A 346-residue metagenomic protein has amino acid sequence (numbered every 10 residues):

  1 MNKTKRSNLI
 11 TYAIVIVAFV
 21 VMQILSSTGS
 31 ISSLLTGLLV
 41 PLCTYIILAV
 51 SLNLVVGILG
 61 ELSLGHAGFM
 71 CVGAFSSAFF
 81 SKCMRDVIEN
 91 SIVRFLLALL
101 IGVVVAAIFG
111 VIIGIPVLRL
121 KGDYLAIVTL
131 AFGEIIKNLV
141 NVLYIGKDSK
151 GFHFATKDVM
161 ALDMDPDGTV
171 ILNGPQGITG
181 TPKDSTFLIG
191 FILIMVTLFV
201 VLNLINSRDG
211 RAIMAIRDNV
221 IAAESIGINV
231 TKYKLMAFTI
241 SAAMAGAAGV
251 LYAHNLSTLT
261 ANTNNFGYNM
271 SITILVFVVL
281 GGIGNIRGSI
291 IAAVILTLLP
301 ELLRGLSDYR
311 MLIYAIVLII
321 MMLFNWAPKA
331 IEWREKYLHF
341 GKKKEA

Functional and structural regions predicted by a protein language model:
M1-A346: Transmembrane alpha-helices and adjacent helix-loop boundaries
